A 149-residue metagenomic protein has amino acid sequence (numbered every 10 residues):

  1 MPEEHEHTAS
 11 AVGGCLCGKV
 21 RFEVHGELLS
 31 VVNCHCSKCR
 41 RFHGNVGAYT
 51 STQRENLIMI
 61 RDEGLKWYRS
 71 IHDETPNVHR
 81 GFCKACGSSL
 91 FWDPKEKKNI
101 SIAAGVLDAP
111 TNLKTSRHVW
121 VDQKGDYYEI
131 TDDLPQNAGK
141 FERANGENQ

Functional and structural regions predicted by a protein language model:
M1-Q149: A short Gly-Trp-Pro
